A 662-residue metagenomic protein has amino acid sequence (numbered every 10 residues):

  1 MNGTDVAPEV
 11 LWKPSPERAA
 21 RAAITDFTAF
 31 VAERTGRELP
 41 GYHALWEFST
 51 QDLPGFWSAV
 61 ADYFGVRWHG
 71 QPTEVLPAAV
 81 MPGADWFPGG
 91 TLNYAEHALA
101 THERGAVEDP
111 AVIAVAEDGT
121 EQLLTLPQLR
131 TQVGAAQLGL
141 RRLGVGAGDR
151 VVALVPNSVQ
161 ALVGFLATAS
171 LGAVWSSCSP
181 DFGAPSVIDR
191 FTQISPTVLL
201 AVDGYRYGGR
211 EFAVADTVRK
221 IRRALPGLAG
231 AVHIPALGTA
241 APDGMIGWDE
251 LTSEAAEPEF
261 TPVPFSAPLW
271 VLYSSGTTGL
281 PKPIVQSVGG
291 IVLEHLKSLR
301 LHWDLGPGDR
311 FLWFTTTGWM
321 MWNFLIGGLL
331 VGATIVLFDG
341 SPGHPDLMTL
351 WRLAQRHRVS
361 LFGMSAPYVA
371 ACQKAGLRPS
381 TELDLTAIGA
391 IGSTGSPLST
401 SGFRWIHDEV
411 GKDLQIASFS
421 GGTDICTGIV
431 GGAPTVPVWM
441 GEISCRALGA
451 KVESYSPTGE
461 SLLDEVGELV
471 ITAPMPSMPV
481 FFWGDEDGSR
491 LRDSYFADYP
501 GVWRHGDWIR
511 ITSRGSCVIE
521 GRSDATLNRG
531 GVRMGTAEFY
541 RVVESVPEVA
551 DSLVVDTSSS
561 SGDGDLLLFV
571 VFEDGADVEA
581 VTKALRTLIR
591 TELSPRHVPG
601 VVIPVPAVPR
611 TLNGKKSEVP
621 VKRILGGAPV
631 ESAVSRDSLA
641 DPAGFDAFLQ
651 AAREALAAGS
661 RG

Functional and structural regions predicted by a protein language model:
A44-F48, A95, V112-L166, G183-I188 (+2 more regions): Conserved AMP-binding/adenylate-forming core of the ANL superfamily
E108-P110, A231-H233, G244-Y273, L280 (+3 more regions): Conserved pre-ATP/AMP-binding loop-to-beta segment of ANL
A153, C178-D203, Q355, F362 (+6 more regions): AMP-binding/adenylate-forming catalytic core of the ANL superfamily
P156, V198-T217, G238, T316 (+4 more regions): Adenylate-forming
S170-E250, H357, S365-A366: Structural core segment of the AMP-binding/adenylate-forming
G230, L553-S559, L567-L568, R586-G662: Conserved C-terminal "lid"/linker of ANL adenylate-forming enzymes
V292-R310, M320-S360, A375-L377: Conserved AMP-binding/adenylation subdomain of ANL enzymes
L301, Q355, G389-S516, R522-T526 (+1 more regions): Conserved AMP-binding/adenylate-forming
